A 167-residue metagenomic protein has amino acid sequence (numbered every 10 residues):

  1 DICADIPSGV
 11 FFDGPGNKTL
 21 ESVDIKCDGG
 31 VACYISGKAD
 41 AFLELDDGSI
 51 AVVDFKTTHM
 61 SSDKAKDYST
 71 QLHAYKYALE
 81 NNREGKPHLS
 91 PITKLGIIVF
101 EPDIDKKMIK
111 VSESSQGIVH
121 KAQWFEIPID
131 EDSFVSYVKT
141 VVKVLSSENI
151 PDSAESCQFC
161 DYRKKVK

Functional and structural regions predicted by a protein language model:
D1-S49: Metal-dependent nuclease catalytic cores that hydrolyze phosphodiester bonds in DNA/RNA, characterized by
G29, D63-D67, E148: Conserved aromatic-histidine-acidic binding/catalytic patches
D40-F42, G48-D54, T93-I97: Conserved active-site beta-strand-loop modules that form the wall/rim of enzyme catalytic pockets and either contain
A41, Y75, C160: A residue-level signal for conserved active-site and pocket-lining positions in enzyme catalytic cores
V53-T57, A74-Y77: Catalytic DNA-binding helix-loop module of base-excision-repair DNA glycosylases/AP lyases
F55-A65: Short beta-strand-loop-alpha-helix junction that forms the active-site gateway of nucleic-acid-processing nucleases
S69-N81: An active-site-proximal "capping" alpha-helix that borders the catalytic cofactor pocket
N82-K167: Metal-dependent nuclease catalytic regions and adjoining charged, substrate-binding loops involved in nucleic-acid end
